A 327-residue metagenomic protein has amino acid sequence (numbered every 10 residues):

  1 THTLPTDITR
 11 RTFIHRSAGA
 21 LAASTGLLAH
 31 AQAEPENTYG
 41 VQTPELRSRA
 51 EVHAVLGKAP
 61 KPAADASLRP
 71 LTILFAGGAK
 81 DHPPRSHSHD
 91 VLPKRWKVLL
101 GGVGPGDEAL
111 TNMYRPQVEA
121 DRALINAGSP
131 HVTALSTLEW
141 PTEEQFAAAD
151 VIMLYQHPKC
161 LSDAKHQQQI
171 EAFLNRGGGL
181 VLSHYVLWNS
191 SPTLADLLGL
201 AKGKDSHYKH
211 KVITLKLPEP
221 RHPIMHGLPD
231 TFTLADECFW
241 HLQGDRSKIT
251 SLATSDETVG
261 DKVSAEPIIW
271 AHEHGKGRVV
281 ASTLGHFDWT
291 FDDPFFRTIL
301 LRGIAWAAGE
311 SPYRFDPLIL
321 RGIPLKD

Functional and structural regions predicted by a protein language model:
T1-T12, L21-T25: N-terminal secretory signal peptides
A29-A33: Boundary at the C-terminal end of the N-terminal hydrophobic targeting segment
P35-P70, V98, G102, G260-E266 (+1 more regions): Extracellular ligand-binding/catalytic regions of CAZymes and related secreted enzymes and adhesion modules
P44-K58, S206-R278, D316: Catalytic beta-strand/loop cores that center a nucleophilic Ser/Cys/Thr and support acyl-enzyme chemistry
P70-H82: Short beta-strand segments enriched in small/hydrophobic residues
D81, R85-N189: Helical hinge/lid and interdomain linker segments adjacent to catalytic or ligand-binding clefts that mediate domain
L154, P158-D230: A glycine-rich, often tryptophan-bearing local segment used as a flexible ligand/cofactor-contacting loop or short
